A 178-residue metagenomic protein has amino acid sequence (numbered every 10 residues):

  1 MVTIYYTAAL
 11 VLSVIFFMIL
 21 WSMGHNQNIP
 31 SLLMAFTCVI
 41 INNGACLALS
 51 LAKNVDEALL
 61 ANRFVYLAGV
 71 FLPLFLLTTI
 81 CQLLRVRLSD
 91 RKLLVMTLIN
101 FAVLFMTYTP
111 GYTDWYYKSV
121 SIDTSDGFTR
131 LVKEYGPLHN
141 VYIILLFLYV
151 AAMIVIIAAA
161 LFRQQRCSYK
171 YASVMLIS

Functional and structural regions predicted by a protein language model:
M1-S13, G24-T113, P137-L148: Individual alpha-helical transmembrane segments in multi-pass integral membrane proteins
V2-L10, G44-C46, A159-S178: Interfacial "cap-and-anchor" motif at the non-cytosolic start of specific transmembrane alpha-helices
V14, R85, D90, A151-I154 (+1 more regions): Inter-domain helical "communication" segments and dimerization helices that couple sensory or membrane-embedded modules
M18-H25, C81-R85, I157-Q165: Structural signal for the C-terminal ends of transmembrane alpha-helices and the immediately following loop
P110-D126: Membrane-interfacial helix-loop-helix modules of multi-pass inner-membrane proteins that assemble, modify, or transport
S119, I144-V155: Membrane-embedded alpha-helical hairpins and interfacial helices in multi-pass inner-membrane proteins
S121-L138: Juxtamembrane membrane-water interface segments that cap and precede transmembrane helices
G127-R130, M153-F162: Membrane-helix boundary/interface segments in integral membrane proteins
